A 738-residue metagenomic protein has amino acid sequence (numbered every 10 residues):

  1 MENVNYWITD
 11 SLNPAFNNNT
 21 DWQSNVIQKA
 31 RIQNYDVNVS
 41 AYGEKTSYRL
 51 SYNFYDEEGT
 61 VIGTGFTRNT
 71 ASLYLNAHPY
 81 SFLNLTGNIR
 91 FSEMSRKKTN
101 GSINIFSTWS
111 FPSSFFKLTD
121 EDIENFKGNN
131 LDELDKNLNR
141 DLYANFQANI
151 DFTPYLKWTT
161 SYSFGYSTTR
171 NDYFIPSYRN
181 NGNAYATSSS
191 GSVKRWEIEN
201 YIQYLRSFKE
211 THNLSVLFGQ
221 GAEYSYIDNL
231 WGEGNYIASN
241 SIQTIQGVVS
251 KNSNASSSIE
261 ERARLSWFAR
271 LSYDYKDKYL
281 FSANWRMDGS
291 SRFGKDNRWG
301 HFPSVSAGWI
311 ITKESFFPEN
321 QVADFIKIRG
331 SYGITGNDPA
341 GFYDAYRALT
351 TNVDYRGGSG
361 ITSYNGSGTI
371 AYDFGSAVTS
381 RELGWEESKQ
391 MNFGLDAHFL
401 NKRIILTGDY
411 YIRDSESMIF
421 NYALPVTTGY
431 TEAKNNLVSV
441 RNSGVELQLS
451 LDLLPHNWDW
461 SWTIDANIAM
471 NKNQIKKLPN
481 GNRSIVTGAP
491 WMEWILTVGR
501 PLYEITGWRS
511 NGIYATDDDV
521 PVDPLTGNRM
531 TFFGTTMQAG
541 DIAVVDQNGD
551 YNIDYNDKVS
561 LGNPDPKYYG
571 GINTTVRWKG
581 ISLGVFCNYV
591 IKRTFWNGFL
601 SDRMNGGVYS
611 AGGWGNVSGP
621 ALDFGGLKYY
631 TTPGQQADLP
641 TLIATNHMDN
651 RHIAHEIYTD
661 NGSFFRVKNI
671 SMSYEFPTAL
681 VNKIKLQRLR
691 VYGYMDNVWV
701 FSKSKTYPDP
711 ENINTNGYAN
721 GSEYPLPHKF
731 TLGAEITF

Functional and structural regions predicted by a protein language model:
M1-I62, H78, S102, G128-K136 (+6 more regions): Residues embedded in well-ordered regular secondary structure
M1-N13, D344-A345, T351-R356, N435 (+3 more regions): Conserved small-residue
T9-N13, S290, V590-R690: Extracytoplasmic gating/loop element in the C-terminal half of outer-membrane beta-barrel translocons and assembly
A15-W22, S253, I553-N556: Short Pro/Gly-enriched beta-strand edge/turn motifs at strand-loop
D56-E58, G289-S291, L453, D565 (+1 more regions): A generic structural motif
R68, Y74-L83, N88-E93, D122-I175 (+2 more regions): Extracellular/periplasmic, surface-exposed regions of secreted and cell-surface proteins
D465, I475, N556, P566-G580 (+1 more regions): Conserved SET/PR-domain catalytic core that frames the SAM/AdoMet-binding pocket
L561-G598: Glycine-rich, aromatic-lined ligand/substrate-binding cores of catalytic and carbohydrate-binding domains
